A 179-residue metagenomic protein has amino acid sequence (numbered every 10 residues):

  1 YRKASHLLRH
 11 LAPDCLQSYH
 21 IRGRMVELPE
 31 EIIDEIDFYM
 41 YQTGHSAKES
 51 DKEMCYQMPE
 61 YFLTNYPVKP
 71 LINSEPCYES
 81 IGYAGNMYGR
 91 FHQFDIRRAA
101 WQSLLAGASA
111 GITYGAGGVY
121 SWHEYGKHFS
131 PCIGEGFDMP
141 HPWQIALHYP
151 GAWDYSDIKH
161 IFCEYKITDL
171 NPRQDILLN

Functional and structural regions predicted by a protein language model:
Y1-N73: Active-site neighborhood of glycoside hydrolase catalytic domains
I21-R22, P76, G115-A116: Short, well-ordered beta-to-alpha junction loops that form the rim of enzyme active sites and present histidine/acidic
R24, S46, Y78-E79, V119: Residue-level marker for beta-strand->alpha-helix junctions and adjacent short loops that shape enzyme
P29-E30, G85-A100: Catalytic cores of alpha/beta
I32-E35, M87-G89, Y125-C132: Short low-complexity, flexible loop/linker segments enriched in glycine and/or proline with clustered acidic
Y39-Q42, Y78, G82-G85: Short, basic, glycine/proline-bearing loop/turn elements
S50-M54, F91-D95, P150: Soluble or luminal CAZymes and related metallo-dependent hydrolases
P70, E79-I81, F94-N179: Aromatic- and carboxylate-lined catalytic core of secreted/periplasmic carbohydrate-active enzymes
